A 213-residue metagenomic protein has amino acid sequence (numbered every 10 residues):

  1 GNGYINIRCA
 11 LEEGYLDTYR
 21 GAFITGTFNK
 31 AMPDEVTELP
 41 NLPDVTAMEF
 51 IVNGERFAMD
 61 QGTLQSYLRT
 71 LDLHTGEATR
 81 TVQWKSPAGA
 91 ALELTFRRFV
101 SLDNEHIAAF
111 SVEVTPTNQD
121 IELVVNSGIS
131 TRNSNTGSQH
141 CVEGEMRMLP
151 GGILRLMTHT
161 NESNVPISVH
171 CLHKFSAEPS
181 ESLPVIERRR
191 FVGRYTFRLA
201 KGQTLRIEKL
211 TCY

Functional and structural regions predicted by a protein language model:
G1-Y213: Beta-sandwich/jelly-roll carbohydrate-recognition scaffolds of carbohydrate-active enzymes
